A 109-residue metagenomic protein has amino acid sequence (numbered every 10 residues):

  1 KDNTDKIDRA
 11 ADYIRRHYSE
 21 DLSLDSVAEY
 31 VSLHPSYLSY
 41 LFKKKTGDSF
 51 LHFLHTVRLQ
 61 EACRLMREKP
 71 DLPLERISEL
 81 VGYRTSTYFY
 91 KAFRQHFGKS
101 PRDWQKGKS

Functional and structural regions predicted by a protein language model:
K1-D2, A11-L22, F42, T46 (+3 more regions): Basic, amphipathic alpha-helical hairpins
K6: Flexible loop/N-cap segments at domain edges
A10, D21, E29, L33 (+4 more regions): A near-ubiquitous, low-amplitude feature marking generic local secondary-structure context
D12, K44-R84, K106-S109: Terminal helix-turn-helix DNA-binding modules in bacterial transcription factors
S26-H34, L38, F42, I77-R84 (+2 more regions): Append "Primarily bacterial transcriptional regulators
K91-S109: …primarily DNA-binding HTH/wHTH and HhH modules…
